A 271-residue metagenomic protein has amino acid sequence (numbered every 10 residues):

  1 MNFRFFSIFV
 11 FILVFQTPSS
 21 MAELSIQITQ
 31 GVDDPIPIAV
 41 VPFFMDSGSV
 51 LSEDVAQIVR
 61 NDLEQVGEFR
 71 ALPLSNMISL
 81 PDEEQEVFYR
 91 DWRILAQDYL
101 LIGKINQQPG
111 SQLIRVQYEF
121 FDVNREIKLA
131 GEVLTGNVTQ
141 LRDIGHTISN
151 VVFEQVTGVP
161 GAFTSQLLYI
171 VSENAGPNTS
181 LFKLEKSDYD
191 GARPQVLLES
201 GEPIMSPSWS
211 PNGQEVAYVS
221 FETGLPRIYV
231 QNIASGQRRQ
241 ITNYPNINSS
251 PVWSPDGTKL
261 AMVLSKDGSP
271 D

Functional and structural regions predicted by a protein language model:
Q16-T17: N-terminal signal peptide c-region/cleavage motif recognized by signal peptidases
L24, E84-V151: Amphipathic beta-strand/beta-sheet edge segments enriched in Tyr/Trp
Q27-R90, L101, I105: Short beta-strand->alpha-helix linker/helix-N-cap micro-motif that forms a surface specificity/interaction loop
P160, S172-K183, E199-E202, V219-I228 (+2 more regions): A flexible loop/linker signature enriched in serine peptidases of the S9 family
G161-F163, P211-N212, P255-D256: Residue-level detector of Asp-centered blade-edge/turn motifs that repeat once per structural unit in beta-propeller
L167, G213-A217, G257-A261: Hydrophobic beta-strand positions that form the internal "hydrophobic ladder" of WD40/Gbeta-like beta-propeller blades
D188-M205, Q231-S249: Multi-bladed beta-propeller domains
